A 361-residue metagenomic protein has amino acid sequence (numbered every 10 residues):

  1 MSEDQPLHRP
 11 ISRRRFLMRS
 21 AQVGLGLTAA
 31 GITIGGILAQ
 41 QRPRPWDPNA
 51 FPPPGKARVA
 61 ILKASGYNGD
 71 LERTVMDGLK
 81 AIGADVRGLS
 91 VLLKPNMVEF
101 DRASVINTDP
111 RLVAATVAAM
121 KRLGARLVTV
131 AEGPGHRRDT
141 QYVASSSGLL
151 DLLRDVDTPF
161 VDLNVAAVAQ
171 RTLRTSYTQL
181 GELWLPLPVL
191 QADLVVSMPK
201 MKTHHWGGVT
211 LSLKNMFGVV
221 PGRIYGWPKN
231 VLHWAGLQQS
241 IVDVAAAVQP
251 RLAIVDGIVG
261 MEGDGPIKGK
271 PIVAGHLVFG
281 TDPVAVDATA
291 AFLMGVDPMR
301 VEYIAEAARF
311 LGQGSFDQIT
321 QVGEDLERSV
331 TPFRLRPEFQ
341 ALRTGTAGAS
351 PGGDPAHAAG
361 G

Functional and structural regions predicted by a protein language model:
S2-G361: N-terminal and secondary-structure boundary signal
